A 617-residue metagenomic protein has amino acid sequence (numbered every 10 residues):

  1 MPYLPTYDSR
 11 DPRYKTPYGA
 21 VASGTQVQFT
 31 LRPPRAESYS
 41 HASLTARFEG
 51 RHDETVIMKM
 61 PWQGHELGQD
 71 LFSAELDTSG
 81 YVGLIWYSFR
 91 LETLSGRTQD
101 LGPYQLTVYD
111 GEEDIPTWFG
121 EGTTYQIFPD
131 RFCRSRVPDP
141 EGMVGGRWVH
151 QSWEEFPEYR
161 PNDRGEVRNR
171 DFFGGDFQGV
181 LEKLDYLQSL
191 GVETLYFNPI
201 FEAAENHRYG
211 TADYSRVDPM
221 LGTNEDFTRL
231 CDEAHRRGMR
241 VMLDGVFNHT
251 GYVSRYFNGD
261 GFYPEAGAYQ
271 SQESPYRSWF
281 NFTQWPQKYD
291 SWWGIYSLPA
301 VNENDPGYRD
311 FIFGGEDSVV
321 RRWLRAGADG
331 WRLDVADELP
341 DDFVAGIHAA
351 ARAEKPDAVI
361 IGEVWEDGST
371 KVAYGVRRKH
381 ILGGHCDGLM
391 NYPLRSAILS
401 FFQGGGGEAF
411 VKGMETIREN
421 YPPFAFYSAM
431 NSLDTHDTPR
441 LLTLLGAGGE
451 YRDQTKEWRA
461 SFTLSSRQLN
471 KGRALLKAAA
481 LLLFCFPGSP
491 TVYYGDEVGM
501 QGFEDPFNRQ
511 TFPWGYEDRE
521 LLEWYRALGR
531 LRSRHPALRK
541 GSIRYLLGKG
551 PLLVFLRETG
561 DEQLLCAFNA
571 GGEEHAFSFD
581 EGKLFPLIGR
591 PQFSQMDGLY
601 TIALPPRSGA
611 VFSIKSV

Functional and structural regions predicted by a protein language model:
P2-L31, H41-S43, G50-D70, W86 (+1 more regions): Active-site and adjacent substrate-binding regions of carbohydrate-active enzymes
R35-E37, G80, G571-G572: Short, acidic/polar linear motifs in exposed loop/turn regions
T78-L84: Surface-exposed, short loops/turns at beta-strand junctions within beta-sandwich domains
